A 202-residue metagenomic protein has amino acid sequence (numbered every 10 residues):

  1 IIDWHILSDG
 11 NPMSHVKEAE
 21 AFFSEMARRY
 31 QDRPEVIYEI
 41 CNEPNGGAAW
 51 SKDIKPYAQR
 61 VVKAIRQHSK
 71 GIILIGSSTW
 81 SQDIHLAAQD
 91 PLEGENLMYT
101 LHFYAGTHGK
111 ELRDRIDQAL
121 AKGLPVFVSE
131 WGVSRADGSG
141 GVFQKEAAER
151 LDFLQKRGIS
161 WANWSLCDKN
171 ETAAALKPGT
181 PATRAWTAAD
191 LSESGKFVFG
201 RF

Functional and structural regions predicted by a protein language model:
I1-D3, A162-N163: Short, well-structured secondary-structure segments
W4-P12, E18: Aromatic-lined carbohydrate-binding surfaces of glycoside hydrolases
V16-I37, C41-K169, A173-R201: Extracellular glycoside hydrolase catalytic/binding regions
